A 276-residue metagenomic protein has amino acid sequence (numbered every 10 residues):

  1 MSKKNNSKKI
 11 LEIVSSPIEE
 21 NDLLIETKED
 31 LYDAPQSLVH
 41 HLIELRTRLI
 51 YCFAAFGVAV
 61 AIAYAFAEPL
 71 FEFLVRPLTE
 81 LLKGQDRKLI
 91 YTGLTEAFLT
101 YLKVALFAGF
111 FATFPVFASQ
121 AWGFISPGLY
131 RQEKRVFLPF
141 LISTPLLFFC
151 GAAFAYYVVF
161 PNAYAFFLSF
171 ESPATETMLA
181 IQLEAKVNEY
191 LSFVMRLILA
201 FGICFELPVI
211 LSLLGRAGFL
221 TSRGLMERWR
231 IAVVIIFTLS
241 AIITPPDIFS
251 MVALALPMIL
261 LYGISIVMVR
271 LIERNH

Functional and structural regions predicted by a protein language model:
S2-H276: Membrane topogenic/interface segments and analogous intrinsically disordered interaction regions
